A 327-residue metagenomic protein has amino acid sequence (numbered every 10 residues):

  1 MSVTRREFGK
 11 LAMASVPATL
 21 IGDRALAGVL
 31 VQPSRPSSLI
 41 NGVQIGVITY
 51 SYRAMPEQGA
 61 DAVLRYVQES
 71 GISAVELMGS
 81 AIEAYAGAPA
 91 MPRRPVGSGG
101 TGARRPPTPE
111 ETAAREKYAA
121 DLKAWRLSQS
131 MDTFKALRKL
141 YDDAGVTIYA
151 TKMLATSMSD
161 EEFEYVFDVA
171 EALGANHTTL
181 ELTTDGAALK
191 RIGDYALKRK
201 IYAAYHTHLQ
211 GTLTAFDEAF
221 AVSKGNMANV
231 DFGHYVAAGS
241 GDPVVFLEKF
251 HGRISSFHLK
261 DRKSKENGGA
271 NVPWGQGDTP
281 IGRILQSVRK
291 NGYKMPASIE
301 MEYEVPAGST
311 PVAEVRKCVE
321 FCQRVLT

Functional and structural regions predicted by a protein language model:
S2-R24, G28-A74, A81-A90, V96-S98 (+3 more regions): Histidine-acidic metal/acid-base catalytic patches
A12-M13, P17-G22, L39, L127-A228 (+2 more regions): Active-site acidic/histidine proton-transfer and metal-coordination neighborhood in alpha/beta enzyme cores
V29-L30, G100-R104, Q129-D132, M153-M158 (+1 more regions): Short acidic/polar alpha-helix capping motifs at helix-coil junctions
N41, A60-Y66, M78, R115-K135: Glycine-rich, flexible loop segments associated with nucleotide phosphate handling
S51-Y52, W125-R126, L154-A155, L180-E181 (+2 more regions): A generic structural signal for short
L77-S80, M153, H208, R262: Active-site loop/turn elements of alpha/beta-hydrolase fold enzymes, especially the short glycine-/histidine-rich
A88-M131: Charged, glycine/proline-rich intrinsically disordered loops and linkers
A119-K123, Y149, G174, N267-A270 (+1 more regions): A short, mixed-charge helix-start or loop-turn motif at secondary-structure junctions
